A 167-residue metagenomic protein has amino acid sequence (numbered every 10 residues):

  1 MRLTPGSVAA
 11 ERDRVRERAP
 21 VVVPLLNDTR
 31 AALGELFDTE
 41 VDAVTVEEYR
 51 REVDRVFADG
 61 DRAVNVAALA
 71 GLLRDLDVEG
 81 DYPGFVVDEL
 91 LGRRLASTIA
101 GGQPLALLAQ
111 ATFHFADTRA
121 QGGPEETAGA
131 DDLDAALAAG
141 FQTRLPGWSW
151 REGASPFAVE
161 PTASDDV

Functional and structural regions predicted by a protein language model:
R2-L72: N-terminal interaction modules that seed assembly of large macromolecular complexes
E11, E17, E35, E47-E48 (+6 more regions): Glutamate identity and glutamate-enriched acidic tracts
D13, D28, D38, D42 (+9 more regions): Acidic-enriched, low-complexity/disordered segments with a strong bias for Aspartate over Glutamate
V15, A19, T98-L105, E126-A130 (+1 more regions): Short, structured coil/loop segments at alpha-helix boundaries
V15, D42, V46, R94 (+2 more regions): Alpha-helical rod/repeat scaffolding segments in eukaryotic adaptors/tethers and long-chain four-helix cytokines
L33-E40, G60, V64, L76 (+5 more regions): Short, flexible helical or helix-coil boundary motifs
E48-T118: Long, charge-patterned amphipathic interaction tracts in eukaryotic proteins
F113-V167: Glycine-rich, aromatic-bearing surface loops/beta-hairpins
